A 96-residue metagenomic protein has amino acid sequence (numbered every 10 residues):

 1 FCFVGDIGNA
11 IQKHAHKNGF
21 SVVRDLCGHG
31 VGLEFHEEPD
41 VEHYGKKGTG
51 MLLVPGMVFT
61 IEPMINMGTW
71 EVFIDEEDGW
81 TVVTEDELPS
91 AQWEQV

Functional and structural regions predicted by a protein language model:
F1-V96: Active-site neighborhoods and metal-handling regions in enzymes and metal-associated proteins
